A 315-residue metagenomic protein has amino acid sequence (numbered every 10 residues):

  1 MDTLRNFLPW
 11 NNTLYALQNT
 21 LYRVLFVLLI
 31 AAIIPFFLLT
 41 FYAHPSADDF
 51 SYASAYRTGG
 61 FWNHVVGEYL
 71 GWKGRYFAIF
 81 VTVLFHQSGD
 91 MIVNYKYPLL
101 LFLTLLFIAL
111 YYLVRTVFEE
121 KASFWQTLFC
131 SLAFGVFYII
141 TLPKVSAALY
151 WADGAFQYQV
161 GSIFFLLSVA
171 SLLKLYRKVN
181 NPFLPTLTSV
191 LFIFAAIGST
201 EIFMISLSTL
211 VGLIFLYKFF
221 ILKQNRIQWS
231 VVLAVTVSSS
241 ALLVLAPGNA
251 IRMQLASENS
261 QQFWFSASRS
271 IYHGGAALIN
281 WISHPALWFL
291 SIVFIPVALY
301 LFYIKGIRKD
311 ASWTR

Functional and structural regions predicted by a protein language model:
M1-I33: Start-transfer (signal-anchor) and selected internal transmembrane alpha helices of multi-pass inner/ER membrane
Y22, V65, Y69, K121-L132 (+3 more regions): Membrane-interfacial loop-to-transmembrane alpha-helix junctions, especially the N-terminal start
T40-Y97, E201-K309: Transmembrane catalytic cores of multi-pass membrane glycosyltransferases and polysaccharide-assembly enzymes
D48, Q126-L173: Membrane-interface micro-motifs in multi-pass membrane enzymes
T82-G89, P98-L110, G161-F164: Transmembrane alpha-helices of multi-pass, membrane-embedded glycan-processing enzymes that use lipid-linked
L101-F124, L167: Transmembrane-helix motifs of polytopic, lipid-linked glycan transferases
L103, F107, Q157-V169, S206-I214: Hydrophobic core segments of transmembrane alpha-helices in multi-pass, intramembrane catalytic enzymes
L184-L207: Membrane-interface alpha helices of multi-pass inner-membrane proteins
